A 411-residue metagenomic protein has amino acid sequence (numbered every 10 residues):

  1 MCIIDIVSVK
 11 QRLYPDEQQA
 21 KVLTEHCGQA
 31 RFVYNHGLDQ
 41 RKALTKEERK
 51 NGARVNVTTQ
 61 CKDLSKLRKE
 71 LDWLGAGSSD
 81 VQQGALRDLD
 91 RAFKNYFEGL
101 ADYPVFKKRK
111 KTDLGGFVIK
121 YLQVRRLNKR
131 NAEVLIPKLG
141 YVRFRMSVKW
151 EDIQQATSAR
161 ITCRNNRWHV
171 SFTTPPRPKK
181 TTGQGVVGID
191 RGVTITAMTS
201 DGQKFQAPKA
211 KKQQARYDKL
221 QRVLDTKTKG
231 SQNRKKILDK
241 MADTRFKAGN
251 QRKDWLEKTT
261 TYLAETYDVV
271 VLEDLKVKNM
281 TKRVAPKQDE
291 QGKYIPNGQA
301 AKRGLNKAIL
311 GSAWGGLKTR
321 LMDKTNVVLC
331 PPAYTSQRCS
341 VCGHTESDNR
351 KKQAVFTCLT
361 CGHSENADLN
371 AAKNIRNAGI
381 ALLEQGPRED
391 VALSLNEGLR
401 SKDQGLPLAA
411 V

Functional and structural regions predicted by a protein language model:
M1-Q82: Gly/serine-rich nucleotide phosphate-binding loop at the start of the catalytic core of nucleotide/ADP-ribose-handling
V7-S8, K21, K138, D152 (+1 more regions): Positively charged, helix-rich recognition surfaces that bind polyanionic ligands
Q11-L13, V142-V148, F205-A207: Generic detection of short hydrophobic beta-strand segments and adjacent strand-loop junctions
G37, A85-Y96, L369-G379: Stable alpha-helical structural segments in soluble proteins, enriched in small hydrophobic residues
L38, K42-T45, F93, F97-P104 (+3 more regions): Long, hydrophobic, amphipathic alpha-helical segments used as structural scaffolds
A53-S65, V105-Y121, D239-R245, S394-Q404 (+1 more regions): Amphipathic alpha-helical surface "interface" segments used for docking/oligomerization or membrane association within
V57-T162, K293-I295, A301-K307: Acidic carboxylate diad motif detector
